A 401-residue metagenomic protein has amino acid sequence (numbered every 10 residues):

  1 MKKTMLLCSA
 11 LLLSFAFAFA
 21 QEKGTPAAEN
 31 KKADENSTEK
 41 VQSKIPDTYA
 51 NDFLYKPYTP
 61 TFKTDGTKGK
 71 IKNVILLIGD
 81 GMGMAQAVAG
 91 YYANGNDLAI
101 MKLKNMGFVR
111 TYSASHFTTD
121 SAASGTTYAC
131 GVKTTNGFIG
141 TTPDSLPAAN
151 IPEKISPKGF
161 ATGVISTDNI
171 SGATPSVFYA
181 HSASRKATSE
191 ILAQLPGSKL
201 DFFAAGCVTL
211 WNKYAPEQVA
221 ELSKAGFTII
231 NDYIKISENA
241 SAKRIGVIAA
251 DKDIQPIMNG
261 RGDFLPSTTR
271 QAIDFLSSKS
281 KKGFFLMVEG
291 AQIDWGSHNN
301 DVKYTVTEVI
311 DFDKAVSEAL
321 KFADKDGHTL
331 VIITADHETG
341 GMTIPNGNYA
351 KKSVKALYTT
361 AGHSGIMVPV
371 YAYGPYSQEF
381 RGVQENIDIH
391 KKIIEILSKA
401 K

Functional and structural regions predicted by a protein language model:
M1-A28: Bacterial Sec-dependent N-terminal signal peptides
K23-W211, Q218-I236, E338-K401: N-terminal catalytic scaffold of extracellular/periplasmic and nuclease hydrolases that process anionic headgroups
M84, I310-Y349: Metal-dependent active-site segment of extracytoplasmic phospho-/sulfohydrolases and closely related
G131-T135, G246-M258, D294-N299, Y371-Y373: Gly-rich Lys/Arg/Thr-decorated short loops/hinges at beta-loop-alpha junctions or inter-strand turns that position
A173-F178, D251-P256, A272-I273, S280-G283 (+1 more regions): Active-site His/acidic residue clusters
T209-W211, A215-A220, S241, A250-P256: Acidic-aromatic/histidine active-site loop/patch
I230-I234, R261-S278: A Trp-anchored, charged/polar loop motif used as the substrate-binding/catalytic surface of acyl/ester-handling
Y304-L320, K352-S364: Gly/Ser/Thr-rich active-site loops/lids in small-molecule metabolic enzymes that frequently grip phosphoryl groups
